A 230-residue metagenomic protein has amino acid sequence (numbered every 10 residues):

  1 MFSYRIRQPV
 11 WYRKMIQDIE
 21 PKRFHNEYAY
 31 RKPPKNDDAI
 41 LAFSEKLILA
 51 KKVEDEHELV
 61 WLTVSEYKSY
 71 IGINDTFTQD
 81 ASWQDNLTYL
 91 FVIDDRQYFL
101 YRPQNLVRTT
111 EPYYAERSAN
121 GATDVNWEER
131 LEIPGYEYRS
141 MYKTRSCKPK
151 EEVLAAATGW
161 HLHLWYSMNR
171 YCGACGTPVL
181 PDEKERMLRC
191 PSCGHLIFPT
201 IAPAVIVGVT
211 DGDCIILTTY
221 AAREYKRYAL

Functional and structural regions predicted by a protein language model:
F2-K148: N-terminal alpha-helical interaction blocks
T109, P134, T144-C147, M168 (+3 more regions): Surface-exposed loop/turn and secondary-structure junction residues enriched for glycine/proline
N126-R130, T144-K148, L162-L164, P199-I206: Short, mixed-charge, low-aromatic patches
E152-V153: A short, surface-exposed helix-loop junction/capping segment
A156, H161-V205: Acidic, metal-coordinating catalytic segment for phosphate/diphosphate chemistry, firing primarily on the Nudix
M187-A229: N-terminal strand-loop-strand
